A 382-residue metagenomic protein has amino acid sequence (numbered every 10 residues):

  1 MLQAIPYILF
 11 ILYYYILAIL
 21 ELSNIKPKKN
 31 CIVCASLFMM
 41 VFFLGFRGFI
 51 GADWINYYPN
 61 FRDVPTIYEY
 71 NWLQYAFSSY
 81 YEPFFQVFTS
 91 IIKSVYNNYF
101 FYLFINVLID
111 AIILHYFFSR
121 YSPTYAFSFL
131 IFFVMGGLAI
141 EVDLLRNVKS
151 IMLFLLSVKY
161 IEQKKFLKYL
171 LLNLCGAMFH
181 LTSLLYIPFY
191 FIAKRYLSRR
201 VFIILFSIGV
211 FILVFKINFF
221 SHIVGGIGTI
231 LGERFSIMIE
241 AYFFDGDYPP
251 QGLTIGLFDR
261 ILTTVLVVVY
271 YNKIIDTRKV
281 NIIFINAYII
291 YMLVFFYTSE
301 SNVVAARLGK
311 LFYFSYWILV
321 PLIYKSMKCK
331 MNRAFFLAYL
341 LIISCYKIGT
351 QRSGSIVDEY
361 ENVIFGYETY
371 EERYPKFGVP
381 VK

Functional and structural regions predicted by a protein language model:
K26-K28, H115-M135: Transmembrane-helix signature of polytopic, membrane-embedded enzymes that assemble or transfer cell-envelope glycans
C31, I50, I55-Y58, V64-P65 (+3 more regions): Alpha-helical transmembrane segments and terminal signal-anchor/GPI-anchor hydrophobic tails, characterized by long
I55-T66, L73-N97: Short hydrophobic/aromatic helix or loop-helix immediately within or flanking a transmembrane segment in polytopic
T89-Y96, Y102-I113, N147-S150, F312 (+1 more regions): Transmembrane alpha-helices of multi-pass, membrane-embedded glycan-processing enzymes that use lipid-linked
A126-L144, V148-F154, T182: Membrane-embedded helix bundles of polyisoprenyl
G137, K168-I192: Membrane-interface alpha helices of multi-pass inner-membrane proteins
F154-K168: Membrane-interface transmembrane helices that cradle and orient dolichyl/undecaprenyl
F206-S207, K328-K347: Signature aromatic-anchored transmembrane alpha helix within multi-pass, membrane-resident enzymes that catalyze glycan
